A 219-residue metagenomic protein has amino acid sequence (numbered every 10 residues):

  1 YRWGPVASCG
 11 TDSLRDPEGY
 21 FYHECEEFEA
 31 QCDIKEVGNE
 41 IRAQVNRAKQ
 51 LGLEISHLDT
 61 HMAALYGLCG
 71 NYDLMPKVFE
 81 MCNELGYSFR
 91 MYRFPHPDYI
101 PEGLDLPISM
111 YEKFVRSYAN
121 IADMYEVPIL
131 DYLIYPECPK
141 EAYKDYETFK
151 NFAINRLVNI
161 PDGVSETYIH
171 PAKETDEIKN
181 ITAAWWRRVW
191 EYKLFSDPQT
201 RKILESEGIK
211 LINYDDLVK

Functional and structural regions predicted by a protein language model:
Y1-F28, A183-W186: Active-site gating loops and adjacent loop-to-helix segments of metal-dependent hydrolytic enzymes
E26-A30, E102-K113, A184-W190: Glycine-rich tight-turn/loop motif centered on a GG-T
Q31-A43: Glycine-rich anion/phosphate-binding loops
R42-M124, K140-T148, V158: Catalytic domains of cell-wall/extracellular-matrix polysaccharide-remodeling enzymes, centered on de-N-acetylation
R47-E54, I121-V127, D197-L211: A structural motif corresponding to the C-terminal end of an alpha-helix and its immediate exit/capping segment
L58, T167, L204: Conserved, mostly hydrophobic/aromatic
V78, Y111-L133, A153-E174: Aromatic-lined glycan-binding groove of carbohydrate-active enzymes
F89, I181-K219: C-terminal domain-boundary segment and adjacent tail
